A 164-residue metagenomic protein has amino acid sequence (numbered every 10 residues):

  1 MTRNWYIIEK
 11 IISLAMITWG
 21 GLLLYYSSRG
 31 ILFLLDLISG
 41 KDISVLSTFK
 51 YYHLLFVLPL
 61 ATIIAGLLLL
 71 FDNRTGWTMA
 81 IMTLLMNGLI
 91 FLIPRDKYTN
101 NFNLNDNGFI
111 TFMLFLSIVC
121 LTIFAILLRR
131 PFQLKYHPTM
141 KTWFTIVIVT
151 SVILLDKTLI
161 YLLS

Functional and structural regions predicted by a protein language model:
T2-S164: Topology signature of small-to-medium multi-pass alpha-helical membrane proteins
